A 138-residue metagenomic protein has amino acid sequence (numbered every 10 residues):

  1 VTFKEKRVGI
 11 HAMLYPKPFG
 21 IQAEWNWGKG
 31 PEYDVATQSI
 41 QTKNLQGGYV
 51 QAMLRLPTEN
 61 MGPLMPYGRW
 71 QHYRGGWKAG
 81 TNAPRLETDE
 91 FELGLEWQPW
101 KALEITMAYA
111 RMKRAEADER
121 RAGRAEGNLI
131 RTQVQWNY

Functional and structural regions predicted by a protein language model:
V1-Y138: Outer-membrane beta-barrel pore domains
